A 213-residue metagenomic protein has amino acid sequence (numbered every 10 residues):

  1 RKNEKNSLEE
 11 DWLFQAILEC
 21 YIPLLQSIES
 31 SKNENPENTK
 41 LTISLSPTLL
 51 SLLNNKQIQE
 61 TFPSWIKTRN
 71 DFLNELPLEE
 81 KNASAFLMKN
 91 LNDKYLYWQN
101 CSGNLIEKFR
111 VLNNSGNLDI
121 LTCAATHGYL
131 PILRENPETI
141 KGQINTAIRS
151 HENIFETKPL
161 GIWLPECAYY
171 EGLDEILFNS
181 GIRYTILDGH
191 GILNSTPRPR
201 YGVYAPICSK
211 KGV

Functional and structural regions predicted by a protein language model:
R1-V213: Carbohydrate-active enzymes and regulators
